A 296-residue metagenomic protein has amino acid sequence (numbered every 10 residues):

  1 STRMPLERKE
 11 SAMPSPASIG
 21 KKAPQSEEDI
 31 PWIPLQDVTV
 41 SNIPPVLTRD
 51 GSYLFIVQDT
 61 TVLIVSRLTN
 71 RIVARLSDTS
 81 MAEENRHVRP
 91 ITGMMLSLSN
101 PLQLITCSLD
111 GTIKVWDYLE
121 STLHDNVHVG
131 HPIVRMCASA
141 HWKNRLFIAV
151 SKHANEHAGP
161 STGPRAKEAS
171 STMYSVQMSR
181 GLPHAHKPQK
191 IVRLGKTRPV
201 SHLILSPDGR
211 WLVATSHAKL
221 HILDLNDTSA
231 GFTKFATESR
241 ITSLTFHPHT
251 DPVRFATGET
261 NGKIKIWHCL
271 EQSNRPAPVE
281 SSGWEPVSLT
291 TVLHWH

Functional and structural regions predicted by a protein language model:
S1-H296: WD40-repeat beta-propeller superdomains and closely related acidic/aromatic-rich repeat-like regions
